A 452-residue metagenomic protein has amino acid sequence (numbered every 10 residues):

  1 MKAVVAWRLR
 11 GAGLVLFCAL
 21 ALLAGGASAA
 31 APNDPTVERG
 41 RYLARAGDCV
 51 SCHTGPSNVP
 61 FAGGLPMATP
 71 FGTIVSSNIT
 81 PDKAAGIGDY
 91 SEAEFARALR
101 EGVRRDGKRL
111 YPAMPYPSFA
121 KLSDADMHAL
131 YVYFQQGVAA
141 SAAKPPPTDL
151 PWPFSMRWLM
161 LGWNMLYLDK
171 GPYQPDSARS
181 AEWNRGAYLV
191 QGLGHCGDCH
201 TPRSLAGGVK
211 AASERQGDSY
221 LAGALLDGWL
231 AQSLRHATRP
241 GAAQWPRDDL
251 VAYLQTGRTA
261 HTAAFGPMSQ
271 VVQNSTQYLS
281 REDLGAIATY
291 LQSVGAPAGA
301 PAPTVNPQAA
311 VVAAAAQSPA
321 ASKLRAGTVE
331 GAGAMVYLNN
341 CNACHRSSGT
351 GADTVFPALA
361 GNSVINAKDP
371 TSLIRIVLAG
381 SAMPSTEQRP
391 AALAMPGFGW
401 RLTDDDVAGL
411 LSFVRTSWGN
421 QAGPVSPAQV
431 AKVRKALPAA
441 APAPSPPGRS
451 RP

Functional and structural regions predicted by a protein language model:
M1-T36, N58, I74-S77, A98-D106 (+6 more regions): Post-cleavage N-terminal segment of exported redox proteins
D34-T54, P60-A68, M160-N164, Q174-S204 (+4 more regions): Sequence/structural segment immediately N-terminal to covalent heme-attachment motifs in c-type and related
T36, D48, S91, L122-D126 (+6 more regions): An acidic site on a long C-lobe helix of protein kinase domains
Y42-T54, S77-N78, E94-E101, P112 (+10 more regions): C-type cytochrome heme c attachment motif
S51, N58-P60, A84-I87, R97 (+11 more regions): Short loop/beta submotifs within extracellular cysteine-rich repeat domains
F61-G72, T201-H261: Active-site substrate-binding loop specific to GH73 endo-beta-N-acetylglucosaminidase modules in bacterial autolysins
T73-D89, E94, R100-A125, P145-T148 (+4 more regions): Axial heme c-ligation environment in periplasmic c-type cytochrome domains
S123, R179, G192, D227 (+7 more regions): Active-site-proximal structural scaffolding
